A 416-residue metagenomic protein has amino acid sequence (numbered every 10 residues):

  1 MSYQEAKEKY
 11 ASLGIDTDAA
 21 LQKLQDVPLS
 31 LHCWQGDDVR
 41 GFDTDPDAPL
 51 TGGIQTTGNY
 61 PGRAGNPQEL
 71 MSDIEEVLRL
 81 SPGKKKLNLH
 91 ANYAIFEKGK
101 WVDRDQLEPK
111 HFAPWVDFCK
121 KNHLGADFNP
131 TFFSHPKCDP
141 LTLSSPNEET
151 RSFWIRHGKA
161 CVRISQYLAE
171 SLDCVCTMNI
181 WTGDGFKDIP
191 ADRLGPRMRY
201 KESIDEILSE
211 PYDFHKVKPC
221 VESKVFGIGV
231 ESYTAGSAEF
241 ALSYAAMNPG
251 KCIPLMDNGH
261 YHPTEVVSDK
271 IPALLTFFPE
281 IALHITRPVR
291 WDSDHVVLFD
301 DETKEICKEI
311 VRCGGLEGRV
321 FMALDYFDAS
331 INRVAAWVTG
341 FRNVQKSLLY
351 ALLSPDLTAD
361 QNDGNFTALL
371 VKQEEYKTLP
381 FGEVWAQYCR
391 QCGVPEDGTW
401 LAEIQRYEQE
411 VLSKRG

Functional and structural regions predicted by a protein language model:
M1-P146, F153, V162-I164, C174-C176 (+6 more regions): Alpha/beta catalytic barrel-like cores
H157-K159: A structural/positional concept
S165-A191, V217-K218: Active-site groove signature of glycoside hydrolases
I189-E302: Acidic/histidine-rich catalytic cores of soluble enzymes
